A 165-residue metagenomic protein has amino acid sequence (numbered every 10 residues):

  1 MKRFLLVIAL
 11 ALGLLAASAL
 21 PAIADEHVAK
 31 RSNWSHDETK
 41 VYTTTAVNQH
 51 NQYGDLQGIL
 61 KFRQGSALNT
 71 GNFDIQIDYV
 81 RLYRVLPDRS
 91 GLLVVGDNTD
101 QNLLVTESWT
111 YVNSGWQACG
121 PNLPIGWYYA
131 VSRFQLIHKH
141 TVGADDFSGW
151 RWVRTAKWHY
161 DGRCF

Functional and structural regions predicted by a protein language model:
M1-F4: Positively charged n-region of N-terminal signal peptides that target proteins for export
L6-V7, D88: General helical structural elements
V7-A17: Bacterial N-terminal signal peptides
L20-I23: Signal peptide cleavage region of secreted peptide precursors
D25-F165: Post-signal peptide N-terminal regions of Sec-secreted extracellular proteins
